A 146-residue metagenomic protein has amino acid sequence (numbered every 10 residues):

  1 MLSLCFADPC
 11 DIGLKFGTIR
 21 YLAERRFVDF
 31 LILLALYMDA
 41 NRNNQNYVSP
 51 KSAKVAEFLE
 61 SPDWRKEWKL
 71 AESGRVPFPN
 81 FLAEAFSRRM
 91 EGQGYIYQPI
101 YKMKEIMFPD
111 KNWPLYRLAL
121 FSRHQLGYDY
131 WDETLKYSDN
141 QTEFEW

Functional and structural regions predicted by a protein language model:
M1-W146: Class I S-adenosyl-L-methionine-dependent methyltransferase catalytic core
